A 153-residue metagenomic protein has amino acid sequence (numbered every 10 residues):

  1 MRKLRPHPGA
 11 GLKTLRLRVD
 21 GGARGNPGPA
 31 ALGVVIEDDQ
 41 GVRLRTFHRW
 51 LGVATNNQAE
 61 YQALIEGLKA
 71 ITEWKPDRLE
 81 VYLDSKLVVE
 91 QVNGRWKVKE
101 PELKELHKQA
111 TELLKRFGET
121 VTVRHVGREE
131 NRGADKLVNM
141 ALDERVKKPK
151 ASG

Functional and structural regions predicted by a protein language model:
M1, L15-R18, L103-K108: Short amphipathic alpha-helical surface micro-motifs
M1, T14-L15, A70, D77-E80 (+1 more regions): Solvent-exposed, well-ordered amphipathic alpha-helical segments that flank/support binding or catalytic loops
M1-G11, K86, V146, S152-G153: N-terminal intrinsically disordered, compositionally biased regulatory/targeting segments that precede the folded
H7-Q58, K69-W74: RNase H-like nuclease fold core
G22-N26, I65-V146: RNase H catalytic domain
I36, E105, S152-G153: Compositionally biased, low-complexity linear motifs
E60, L64: Short, conserved alpha-helix that lines the donor NDP-sugar binding/gating region of sugar-transfer enzymes
